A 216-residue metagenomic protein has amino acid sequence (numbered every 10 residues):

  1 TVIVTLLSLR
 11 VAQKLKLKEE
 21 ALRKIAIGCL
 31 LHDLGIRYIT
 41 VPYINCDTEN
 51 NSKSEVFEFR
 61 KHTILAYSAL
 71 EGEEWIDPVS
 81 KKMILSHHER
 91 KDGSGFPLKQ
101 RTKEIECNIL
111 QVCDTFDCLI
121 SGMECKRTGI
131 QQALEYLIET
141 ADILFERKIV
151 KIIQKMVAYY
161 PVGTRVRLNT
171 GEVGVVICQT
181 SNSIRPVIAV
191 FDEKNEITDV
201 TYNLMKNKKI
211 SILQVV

Functional and structural regions predicted by a protein language model:
T1-V216: Histidine- and acidic-residue-rich, metal-dependent catalytic cores
